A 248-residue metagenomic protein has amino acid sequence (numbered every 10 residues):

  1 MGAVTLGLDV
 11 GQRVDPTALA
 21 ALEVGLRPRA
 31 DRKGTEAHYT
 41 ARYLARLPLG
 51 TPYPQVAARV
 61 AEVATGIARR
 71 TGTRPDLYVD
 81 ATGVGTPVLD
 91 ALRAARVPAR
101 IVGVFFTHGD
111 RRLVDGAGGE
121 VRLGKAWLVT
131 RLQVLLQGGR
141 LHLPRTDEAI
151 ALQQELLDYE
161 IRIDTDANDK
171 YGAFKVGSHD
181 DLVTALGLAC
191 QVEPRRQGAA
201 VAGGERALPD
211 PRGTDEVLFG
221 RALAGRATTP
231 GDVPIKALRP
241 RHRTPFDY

Functional and structural regions predicted by a protein language model:
M1-V104, A126, V134, G138-Y248: RNase H-like, metal-dependent nuclease domains and their acidic two-metal-ion catalytic environment used
R100-D115: A generic structural motif
L113-R131, L135: Conserved RecA-like P-loop NTPase helicase motor core
